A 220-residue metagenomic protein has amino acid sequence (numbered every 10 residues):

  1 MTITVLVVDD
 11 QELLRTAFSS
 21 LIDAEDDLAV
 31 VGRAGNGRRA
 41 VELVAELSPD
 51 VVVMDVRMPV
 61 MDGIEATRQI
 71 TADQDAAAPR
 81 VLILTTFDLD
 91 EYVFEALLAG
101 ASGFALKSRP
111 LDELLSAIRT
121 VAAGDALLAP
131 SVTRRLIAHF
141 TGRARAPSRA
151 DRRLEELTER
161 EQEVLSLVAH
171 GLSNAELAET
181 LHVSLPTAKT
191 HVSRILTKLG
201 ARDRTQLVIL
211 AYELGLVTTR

Functional and structural regions predicted by a protein language model:
T2-I22, L157: Conserved acidic segment of CheY-like receiver
D27-G35, L43, A201: Short hydrophobic/Thr-rich beta-strand motif most characteristic of the beta2 strand and flanking loop of CheY-like
N36-R39, M61-R68: Acidic catalytic/metal-coordinating carboxylates
L47-V53: Active-site beta3 strand of CheY-like receiver
D55, T85: Active-site residues of response regulator receiver
M58: Receiver (REC) domain active-site loop signature in two-component systems and cognate sites in sensor histidine kinases
Y92-L98, G103, K107-E159, E163 (+1 more regions): Short, flexible helix-to-coil linker/hinge segments that flank and couple to helix-turn-helix
G171-Q206: Recognition helix of helix-turn-helix DNA-binding domains
